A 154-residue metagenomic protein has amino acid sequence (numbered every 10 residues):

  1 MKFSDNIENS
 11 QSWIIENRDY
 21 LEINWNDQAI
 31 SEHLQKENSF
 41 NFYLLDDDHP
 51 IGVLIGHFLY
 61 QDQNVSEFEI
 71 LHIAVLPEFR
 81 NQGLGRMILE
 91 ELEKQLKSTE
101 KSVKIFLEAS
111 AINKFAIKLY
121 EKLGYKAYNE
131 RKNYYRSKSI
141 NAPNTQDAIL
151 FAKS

Functional and structural regions predicted by a protein language model:
K2-R80, R86-E91, Q95-T99: Acetyl-CoA-dependent GNAT
E32-H33, N113, R136-S137: Short secondary-structure capping/turn micro-motifs that flank functional sites
E69, A74, F106-E108, L150: Conserved beta-strand segments that form the floor/walls of ligand-binding pockets within enzyme and binding domains
L76-E90, S110-K118, K122-L123, A127: Conserved glycine-rich acetyl-CoA-binding loop
L96-E108: Conserved GNAT acetyl-CoA-binding A-motif
F106-A109, E121, K126-N144: Conserved catalytic-core motifs of GNAT/GCN5-like acyltransferases
I140-S154: Terminal substrate-recognition subdomain of acyl/acetyltransferases
